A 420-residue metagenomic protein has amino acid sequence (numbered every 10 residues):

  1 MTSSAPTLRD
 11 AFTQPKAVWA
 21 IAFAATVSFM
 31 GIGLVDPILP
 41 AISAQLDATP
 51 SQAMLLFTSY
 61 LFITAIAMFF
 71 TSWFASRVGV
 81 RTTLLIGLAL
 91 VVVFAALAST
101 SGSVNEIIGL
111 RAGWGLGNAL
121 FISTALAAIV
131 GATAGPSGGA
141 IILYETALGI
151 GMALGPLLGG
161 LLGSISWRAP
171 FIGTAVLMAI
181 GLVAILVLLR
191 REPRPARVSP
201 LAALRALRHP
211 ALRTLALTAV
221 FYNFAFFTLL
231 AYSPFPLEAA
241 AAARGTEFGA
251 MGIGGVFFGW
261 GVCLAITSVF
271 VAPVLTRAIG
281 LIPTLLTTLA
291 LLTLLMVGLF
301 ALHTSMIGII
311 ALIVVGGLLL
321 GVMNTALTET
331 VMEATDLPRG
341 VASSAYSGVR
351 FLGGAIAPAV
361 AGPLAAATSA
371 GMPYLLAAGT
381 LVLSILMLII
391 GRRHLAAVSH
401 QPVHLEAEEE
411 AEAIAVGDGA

Functional and structural regions predicted by a protein language model:
T2-F12, L189-A216: Juxtamembrane intracellular "pre-TM" segments in multi-pass secondary transporters
D47, G79, T100-E106, A134 (+1 more regions): Helix-breaking motifs and short loop linkers at transmembrane-helix boundaries and internal kinks in secondary membrane
A65-G102: Conserved MFS/SLC helix-loop-helix module at the cytosolic interface between two early adjacent transmembrane helices
M68-G79, T267-G280, A365: Helix-to-loop junctions at the C-terminal end of transmembrane segments in multipass secondary transporters
L110-I150: Cytoplasmic helix-loop-helix junction between adjacent transmembrane helices in 12-TM secondary transporters
G135, I142-V187: Helix-loop-helix hairpin linking two adjacent transmembrane segments in secondary transporters
A175-P195, M387-R392: C-terminal membrane-cytosol helix-exit motif in multi-pass small-molecule transporters
I282-L327: C-terminal transmembrane helical hairpin of 12-TM major facilitator-type secondary transporters
